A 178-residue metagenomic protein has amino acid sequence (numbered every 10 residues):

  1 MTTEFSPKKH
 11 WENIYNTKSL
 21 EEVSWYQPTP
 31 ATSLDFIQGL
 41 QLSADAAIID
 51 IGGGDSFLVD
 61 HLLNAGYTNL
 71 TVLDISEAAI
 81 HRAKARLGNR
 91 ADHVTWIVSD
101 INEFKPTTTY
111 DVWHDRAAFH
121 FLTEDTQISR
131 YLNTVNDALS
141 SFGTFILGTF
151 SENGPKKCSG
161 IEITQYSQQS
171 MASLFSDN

Functional and structural regions predicted by a protein language model:
M1-T108, L122-A138, G143-N178: Class I (Rossmann-like) S-adenosyl-L-methionine-dependent methyltransferase catalytic domain, capturing the SAM-binding
D111: Conserved acidic residues
H114: A conserved beta-strand element that flanks and buttresses the S-adenosyl-L-methionine
A117-F121: Short catalytic micro-motifs in class I SAM-dependent methyltransferases
